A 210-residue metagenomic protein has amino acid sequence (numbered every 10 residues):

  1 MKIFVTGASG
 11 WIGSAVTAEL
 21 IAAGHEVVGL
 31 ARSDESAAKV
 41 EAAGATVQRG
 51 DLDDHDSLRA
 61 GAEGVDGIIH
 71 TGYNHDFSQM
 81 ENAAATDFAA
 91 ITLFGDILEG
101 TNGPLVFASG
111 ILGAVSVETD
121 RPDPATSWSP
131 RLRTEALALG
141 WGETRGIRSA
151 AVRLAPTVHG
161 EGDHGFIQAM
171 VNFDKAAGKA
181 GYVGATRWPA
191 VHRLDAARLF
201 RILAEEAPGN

Functional and structural regions predicted by a protein language model:
I3-H25: N-terminal Rossmann NAD(P)H-binding glycine-rich loop of SDR-like oxidoreductase domains
E26, N74, F88-P130: Conserved Rossmann-fold NAD(P)-dependent oxidoreductase catalytic core, especially the SDR/UDP-sugar
G29-T92: NAD(P)H-binding glycine-rich loop region in Rossmannoid oxidoreductase-like domains and their noncatalytic homologs
D123-S127, A155-D163, V183-L194: Glycine-rich "substrate-gating" loop/helix at the edge of Rossmann-like oxidoreductase active sites
L137-E161: Conserved beta-loop-beta element that borders a ligand/cofactor-binding pocket
V158-Q168, A176-A177, L203-N210: Glycine/proline-rich active-site loop of Rossmann-fold NAD(P)-dependent oxidoreductases
N172-V191, I202: A conserved pocket-lining segment of Rossmann-fold NAD(P)-dependent short-chain dehydrogenase/reductase
A196-F200: Non-catalytic, hydrophobic alpha-helical segments
